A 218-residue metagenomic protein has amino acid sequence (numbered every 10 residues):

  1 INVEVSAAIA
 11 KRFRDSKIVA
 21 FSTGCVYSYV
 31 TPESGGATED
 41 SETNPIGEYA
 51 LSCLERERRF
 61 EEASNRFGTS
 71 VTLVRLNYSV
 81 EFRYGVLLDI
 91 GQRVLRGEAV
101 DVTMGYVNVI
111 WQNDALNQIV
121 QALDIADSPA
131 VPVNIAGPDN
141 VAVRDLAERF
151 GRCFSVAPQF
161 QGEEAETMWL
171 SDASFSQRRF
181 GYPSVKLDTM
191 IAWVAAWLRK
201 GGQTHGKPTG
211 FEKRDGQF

Functional and structural regions predicted by a protein language model:
S6-E48: Conserved Rossmann-fold NAD(P)-dependent oxidoreductase catalytic core, especially the SDR/UDP-sugar
T31, N44-V71: Active-site Tyr-X1-5-Lys
R58-D114, F150: NAD(P)-dependent short-chain dehydrogenase/reductase
R75-S79, D101-V107, V131-V141, E163-E166 (+1 more regions): Glycine-rich Rossmann NAD(P)(H)-binding loop
Q118-T167, S171-A173, G206, E212-Q217: Mid/C-terminal beta-alpha module of Rossmann-like enzyme folds, strongest in SDR-family dehydrogenases/epimerases
L187-F218: Amphipathic terminal alpha-helices
